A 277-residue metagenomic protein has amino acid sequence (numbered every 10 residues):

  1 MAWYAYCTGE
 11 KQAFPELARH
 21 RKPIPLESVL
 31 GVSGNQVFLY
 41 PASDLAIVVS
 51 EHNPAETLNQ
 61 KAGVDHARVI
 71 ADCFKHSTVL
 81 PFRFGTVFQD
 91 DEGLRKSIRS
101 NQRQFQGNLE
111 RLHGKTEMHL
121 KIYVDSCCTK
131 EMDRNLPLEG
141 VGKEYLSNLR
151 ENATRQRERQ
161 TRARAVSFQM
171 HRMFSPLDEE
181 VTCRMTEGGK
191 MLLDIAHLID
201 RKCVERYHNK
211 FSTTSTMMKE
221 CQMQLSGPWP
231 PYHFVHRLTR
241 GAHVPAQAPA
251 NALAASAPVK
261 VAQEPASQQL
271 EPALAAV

Functional and structural regions predicted by a protein language model:
M1-V277: An interfacial alpha-helical scaffold signature
